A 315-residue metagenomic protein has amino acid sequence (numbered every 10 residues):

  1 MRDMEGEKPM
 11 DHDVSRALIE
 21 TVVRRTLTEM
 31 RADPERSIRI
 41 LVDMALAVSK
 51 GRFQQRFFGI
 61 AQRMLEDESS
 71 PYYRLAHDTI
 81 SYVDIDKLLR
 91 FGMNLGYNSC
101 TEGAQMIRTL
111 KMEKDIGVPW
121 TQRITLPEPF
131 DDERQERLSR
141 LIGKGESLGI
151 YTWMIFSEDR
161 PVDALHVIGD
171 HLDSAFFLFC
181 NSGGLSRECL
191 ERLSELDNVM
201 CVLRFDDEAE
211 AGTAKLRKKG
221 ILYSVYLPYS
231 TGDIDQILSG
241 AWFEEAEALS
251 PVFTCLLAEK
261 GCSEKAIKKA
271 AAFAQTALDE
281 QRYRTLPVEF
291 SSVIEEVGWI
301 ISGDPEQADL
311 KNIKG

Functional and structural regions predicted by a protein language model:
R2-R39, D43-Q55, G59-R63, A266-G315: Accessory C-terminal segments flanking Radical SAM cores
G51-I124: N-terminal [4Fe-4S]-dependent radical SAM core
T121-E136, G145-V162, L172-E210, G220-D235 (+1 more regions): Core AdoMet radical
L126, T152-F156, E210-W299: Conserved C-terminal portion of the radical SAM core fold that forms the substrate/S-adenosylmethionine-binding
L141-G145, I168, L193, L216 (+2 more regions): Generic structural signal for hydrophobic
D163-N181, A272-R284: Short acidic, glycine/proline-enriched helix-loop-strand junctions
A164-V167, C189-L190, I267: A short acidic (Asp/Glu
H171-A175, L190-L203, K219, G240-L256 (+2 more regions): Structural recognition of alpha->loop->beta junctions
